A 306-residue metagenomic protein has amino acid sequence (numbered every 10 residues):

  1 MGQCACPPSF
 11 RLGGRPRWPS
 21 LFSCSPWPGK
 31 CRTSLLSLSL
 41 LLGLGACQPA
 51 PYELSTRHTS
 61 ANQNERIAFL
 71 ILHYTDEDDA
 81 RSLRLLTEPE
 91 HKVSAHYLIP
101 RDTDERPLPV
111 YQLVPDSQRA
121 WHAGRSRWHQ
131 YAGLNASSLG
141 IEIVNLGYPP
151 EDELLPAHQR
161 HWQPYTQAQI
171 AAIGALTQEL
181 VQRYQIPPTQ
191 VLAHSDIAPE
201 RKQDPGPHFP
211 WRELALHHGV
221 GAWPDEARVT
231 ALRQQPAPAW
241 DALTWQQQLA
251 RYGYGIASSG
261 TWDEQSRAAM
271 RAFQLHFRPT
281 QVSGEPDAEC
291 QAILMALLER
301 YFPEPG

Functional and structural regions predicted by a protein language model:
C4-C6, C24, C31: Cysteine-centered motifs
G45-A46: C-terminal motif of bacterial Sec signal peptides marking the signal peptidase cleavage site
P49-P187: Active-site-adjacent loop/helix surface patches within enzyme catalytic domains that shape the substrate-binding cleft
L83-R84, R127-W128, P156-A168, E200-R201 (+3 more regions): Second-shell loop/turn segments in exported
L98, P207-Q234: Acidic, His- and aromatic-enriched active-site or binding-groove loops in soluble protein domains that engage sugars
I186-E200: Acidic/histidine-rich, metal-coordinating catalytic segments
Q235-L297, Y301-G306: Short acidic, glycine/serine/threonine-rich helix-capping segments at coil-helix boundaries
